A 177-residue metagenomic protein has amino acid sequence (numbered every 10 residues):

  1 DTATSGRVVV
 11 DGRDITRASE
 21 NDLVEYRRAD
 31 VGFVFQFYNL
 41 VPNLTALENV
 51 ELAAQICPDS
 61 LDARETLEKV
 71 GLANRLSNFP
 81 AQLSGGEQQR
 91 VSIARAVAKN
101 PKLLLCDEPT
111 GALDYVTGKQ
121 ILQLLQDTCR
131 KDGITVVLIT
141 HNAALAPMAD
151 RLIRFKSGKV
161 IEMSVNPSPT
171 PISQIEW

Functional and structural regions predicted by a protein language model:
D1-F155: ABC family nucleotide-binding domain
K159-W177: Conserved beta-strand-loop-alpha-helix hinge in the C-terminal portion of ABC ATPase nucleotide-binding domains
